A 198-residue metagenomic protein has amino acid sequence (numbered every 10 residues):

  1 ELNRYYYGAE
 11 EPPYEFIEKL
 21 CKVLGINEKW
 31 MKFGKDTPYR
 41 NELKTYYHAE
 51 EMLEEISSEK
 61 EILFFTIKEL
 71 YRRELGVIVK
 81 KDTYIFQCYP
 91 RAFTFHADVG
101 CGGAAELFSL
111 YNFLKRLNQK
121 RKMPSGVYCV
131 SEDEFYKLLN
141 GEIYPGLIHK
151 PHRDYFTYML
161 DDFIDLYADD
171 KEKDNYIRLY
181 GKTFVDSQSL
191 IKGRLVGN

Functional and structural regions predicted by a protein language model:
E1-P12, C21, G34: Recognition helix of helix-turn-helix/homeodomain-like DNA-binding domains that insert into the DNA major groove
Y14-W30: DNA major-groove recognition helix of helix-turn-helix/homeodomain DNA-binding modules
G25-G197: Charged, helix-prone or intrinsically disordered regulatory segments positioned adjacent to compact structured domains
